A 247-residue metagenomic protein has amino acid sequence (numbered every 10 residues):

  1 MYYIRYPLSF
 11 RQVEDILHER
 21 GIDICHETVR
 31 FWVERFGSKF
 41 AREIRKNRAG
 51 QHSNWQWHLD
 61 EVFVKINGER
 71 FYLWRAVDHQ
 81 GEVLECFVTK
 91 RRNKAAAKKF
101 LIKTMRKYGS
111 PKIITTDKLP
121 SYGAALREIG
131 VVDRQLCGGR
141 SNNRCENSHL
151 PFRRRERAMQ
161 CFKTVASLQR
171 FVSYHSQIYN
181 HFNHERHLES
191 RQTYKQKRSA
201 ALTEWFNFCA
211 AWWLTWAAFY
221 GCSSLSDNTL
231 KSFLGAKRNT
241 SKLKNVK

Functional and structural regions predicted by a protein language model:
M1-L230, G235-R238: Residue-level recognition of single "structural anchor" positions that define or cap local secondary structure
N239-V246: Short, intrinsically disordered C-terminal tails of secreted or membrane-associated proteins
